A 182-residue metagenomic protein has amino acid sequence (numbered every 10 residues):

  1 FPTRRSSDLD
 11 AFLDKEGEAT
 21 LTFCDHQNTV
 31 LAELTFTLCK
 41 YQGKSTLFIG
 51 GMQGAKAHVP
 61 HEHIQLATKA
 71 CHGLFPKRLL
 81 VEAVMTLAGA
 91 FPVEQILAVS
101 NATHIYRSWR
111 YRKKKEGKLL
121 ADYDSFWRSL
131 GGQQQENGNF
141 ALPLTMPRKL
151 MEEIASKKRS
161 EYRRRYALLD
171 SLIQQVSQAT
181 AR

Functional and structural regions predicted by a protein language model:
F1-S6: Short, small-residue-biased leader/transition segments that mark boundaries at the very start of proteins
S7-F12, E33-L38: Catalytic micro-motifs at enzyme active sites that drive phosphoryl/nucleotidyl and oxygen chemistry
D10-K15, T20: Catalytic-core elements of nucleic-acid end-processing and repair enzymes
A19-E33: Conserved beta-hairpin
A19-F23, L47-I49, F140-P143: Generic recognition of long tandem-repeat/solenoid scaffolds
H26, C39-Y41, T145-P147: Generic structural motif
E33, C39-G132: Acyl-donor binding region in acyl/amide transferases
W127-R182: Charge-rich, low-complexity intrinsically disordered segments
